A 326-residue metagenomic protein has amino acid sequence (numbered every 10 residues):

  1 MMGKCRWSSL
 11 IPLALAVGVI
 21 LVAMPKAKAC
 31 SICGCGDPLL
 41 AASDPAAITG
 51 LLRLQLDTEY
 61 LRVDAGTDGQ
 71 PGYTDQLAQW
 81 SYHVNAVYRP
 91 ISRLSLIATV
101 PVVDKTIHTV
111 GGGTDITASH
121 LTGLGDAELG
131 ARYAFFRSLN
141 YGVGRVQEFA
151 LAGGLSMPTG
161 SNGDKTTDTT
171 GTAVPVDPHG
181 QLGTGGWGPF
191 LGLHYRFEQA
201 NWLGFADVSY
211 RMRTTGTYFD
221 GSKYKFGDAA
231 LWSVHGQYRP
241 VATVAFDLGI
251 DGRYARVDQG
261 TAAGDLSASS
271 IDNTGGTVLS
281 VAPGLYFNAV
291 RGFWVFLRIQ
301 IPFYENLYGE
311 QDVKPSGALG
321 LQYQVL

Functional and structural regions predicted by a protein language model:
S43-L51, R93, R137-E148, N162-D164 (+4 more regions): Short loop/turn motifs that connect adjacent beta-strands in outer-membrane beta-barrel proteins
D44, L56-T58, V84-Y88, A98 (+8 more regions): Residues on the lipid-exposed face of transmembrane beta-strands in outer-membrane beta-barrel proteins
D44-T67, F149-L155: Transmembrane beta-strand segments of Gram-negative outer membrane beta-barrel proteins
G50, Q76-Y82, T122-L129, Q147 (+4 more regions): Residues that define the transmembrane beta-barrel architecture of outer-membrane proteins
T58-D64, V100-T106, F135, L155-S161 (+5 more regions): Transmembrane beta-strands of outer-membrane beta-barrel pores
E59-Y82, P175, H179: Surface-exposed strand-loop-strand hairpins of Gram-negative outer-membrane beta-barrel proteins
D64-P71, H108-D115, G144, S161-T170 (+5 more regions): Outer-membrane beta-barrel translocator domains and adjoining extracellular loop/strand segments of Gram-negative
A65-G69, Y218-L326: Outer membrane beta-barrel transmembrane domains
